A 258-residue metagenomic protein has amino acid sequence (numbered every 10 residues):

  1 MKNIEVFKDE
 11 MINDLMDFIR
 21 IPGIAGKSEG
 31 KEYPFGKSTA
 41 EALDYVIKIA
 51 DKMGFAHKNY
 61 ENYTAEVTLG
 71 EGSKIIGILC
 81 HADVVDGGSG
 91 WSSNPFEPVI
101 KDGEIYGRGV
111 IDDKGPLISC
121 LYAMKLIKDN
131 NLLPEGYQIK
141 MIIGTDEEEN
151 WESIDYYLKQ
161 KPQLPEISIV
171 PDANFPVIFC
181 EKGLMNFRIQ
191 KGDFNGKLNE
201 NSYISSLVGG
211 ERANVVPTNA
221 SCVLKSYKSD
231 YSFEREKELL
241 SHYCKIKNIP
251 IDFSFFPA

Functional and structural regions predicted by a protein language model:
M1-G77, V84-G87: N-terminal helical capping/dimerization or prosegment-like subdomains of hydrolases acting on amide or phosphate bonds
I47, I118-K125, D155, Q190 (+1 more regions): Predominant activation on well-ordered alpha-helical scaffold segments within soluble catalytic domains
K58-E61, G107, M141-I143, I169-P171: General beta-strand structural signal in soluble alpha/beta enzymes
A65, E104-I105, A258: Hydrophobic residues embedded in beta-strands of well-ordered beta-sheets
G72-I76, K101-D102, P134-I139, Q163-I167 (+2 more regions): Short coil/turn connectors at secondary-structure junctions
I75-I143, E149: Active-site metal-coordination/substrate-binding segment of hydrolases, especially metallo-dependent peptidases
E148, I154-A258: Midchain, well-structured core segments that form catalytic/ion-binding scaffolds
